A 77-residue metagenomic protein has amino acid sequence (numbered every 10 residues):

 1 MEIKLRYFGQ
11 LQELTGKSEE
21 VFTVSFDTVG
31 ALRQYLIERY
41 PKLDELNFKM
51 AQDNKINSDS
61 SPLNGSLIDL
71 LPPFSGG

Functional and structural regions predicted by a protein language model:
M1-G76: Ubiquitin-like/PB1-type beta-grasp interaction modules and other compact soluble beta-rich domains
